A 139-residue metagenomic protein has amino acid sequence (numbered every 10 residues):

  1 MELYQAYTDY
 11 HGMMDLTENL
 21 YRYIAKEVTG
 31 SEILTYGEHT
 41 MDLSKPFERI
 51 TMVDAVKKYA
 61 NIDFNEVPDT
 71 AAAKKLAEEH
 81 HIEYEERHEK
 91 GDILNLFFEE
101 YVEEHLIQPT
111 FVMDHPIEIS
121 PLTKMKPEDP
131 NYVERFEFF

Functional and structural regions predicted by a protein language model:
M1-A25, M41, P46-F139: A translation/RNA-centric and nucleic-acid-associated enzymatic feature enriched in Class II aminoacyl-tRNA synthetases
V28-T40: Short, glycine/acidic-rich hinge or "gate" loops at secondary-structure transitions that mediate conformational
